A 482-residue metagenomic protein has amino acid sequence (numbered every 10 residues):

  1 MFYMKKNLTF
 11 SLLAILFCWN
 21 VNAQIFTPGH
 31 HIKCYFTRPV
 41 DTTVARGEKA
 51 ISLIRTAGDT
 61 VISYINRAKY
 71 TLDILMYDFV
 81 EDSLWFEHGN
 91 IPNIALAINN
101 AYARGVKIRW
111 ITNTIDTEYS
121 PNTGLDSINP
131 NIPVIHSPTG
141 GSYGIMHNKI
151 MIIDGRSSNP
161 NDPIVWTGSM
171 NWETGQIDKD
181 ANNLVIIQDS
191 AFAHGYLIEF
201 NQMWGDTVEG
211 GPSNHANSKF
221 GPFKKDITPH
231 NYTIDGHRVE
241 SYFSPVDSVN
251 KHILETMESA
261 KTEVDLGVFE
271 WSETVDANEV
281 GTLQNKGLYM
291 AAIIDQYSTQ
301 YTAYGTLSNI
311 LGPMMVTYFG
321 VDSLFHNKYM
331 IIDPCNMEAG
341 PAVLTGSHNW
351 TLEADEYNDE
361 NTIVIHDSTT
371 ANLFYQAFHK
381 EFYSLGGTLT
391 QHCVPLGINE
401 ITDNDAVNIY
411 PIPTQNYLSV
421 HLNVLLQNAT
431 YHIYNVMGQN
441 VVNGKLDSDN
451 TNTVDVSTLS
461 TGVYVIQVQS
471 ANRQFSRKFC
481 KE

Functional and structural regions predicted by a protein language model:
M1-I25, C480: Bacterial Sec-dependent N-terminal signal peptides
Q24-R67, D78-T256, I293-S368: HKD-type phospholipase D/PLD-like phosphodiesterase module
K69, I74-V80, K261, L266-V268: Short acidic, glycine-rich surface-loop motifs adjacent to enzyme active sites
D73, K107-I111, D265, A291-I293 (+1 more regions): A structural signal for isolated positions on well-ordered beta-strands in alpha/beta enzyme cores
L254, S259-S272, D276-A277: Long, repeat-rich segments with strong aromatic
N361, I365-S384: Hydrophilic extracytoplasmic domains
P395-L396: Short, compositionally biased serine/threonine- and acidic-rich segments at solvent-exposed termini, linkers, or domain
E400-E482: C-terminal outer-membrane/trafficking sorting elements
